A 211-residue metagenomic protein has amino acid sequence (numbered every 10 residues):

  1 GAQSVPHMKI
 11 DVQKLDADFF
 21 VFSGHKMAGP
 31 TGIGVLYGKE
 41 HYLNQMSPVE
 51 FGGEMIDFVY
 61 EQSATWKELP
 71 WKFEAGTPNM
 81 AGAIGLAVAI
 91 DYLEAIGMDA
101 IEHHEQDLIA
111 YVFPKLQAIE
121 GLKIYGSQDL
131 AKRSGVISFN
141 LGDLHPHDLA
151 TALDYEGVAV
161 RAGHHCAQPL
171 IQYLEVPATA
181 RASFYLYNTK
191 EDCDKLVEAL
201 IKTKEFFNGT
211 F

Functional and structural regions predicted by a protein language model:
G1-F211: Pyridoxal 5′-phosphate
